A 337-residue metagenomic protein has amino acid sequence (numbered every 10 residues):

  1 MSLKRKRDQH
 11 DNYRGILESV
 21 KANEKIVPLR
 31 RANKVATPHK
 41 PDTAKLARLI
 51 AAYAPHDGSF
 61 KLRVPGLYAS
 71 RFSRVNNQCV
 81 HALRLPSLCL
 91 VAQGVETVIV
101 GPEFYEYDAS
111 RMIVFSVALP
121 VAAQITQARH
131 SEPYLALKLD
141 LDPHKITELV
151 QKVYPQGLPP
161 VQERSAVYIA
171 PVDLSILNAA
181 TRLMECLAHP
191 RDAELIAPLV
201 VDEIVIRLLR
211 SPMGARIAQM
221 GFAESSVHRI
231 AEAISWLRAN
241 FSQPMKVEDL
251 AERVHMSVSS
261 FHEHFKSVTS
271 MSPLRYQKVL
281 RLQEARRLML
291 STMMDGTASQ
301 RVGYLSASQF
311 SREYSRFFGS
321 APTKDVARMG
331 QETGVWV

Functional and structural regions predicted by a protein language model:
S2-R63, S70, N77-Q78, P160-R164: A short, N-terminal "cap"/entry segment at the start of jelly-roll beta-barrel domains of the cupin/DSBH fold
P28-L46, I146-E203, R207, A233-S235: Amphipathic alpha-helical segments enriched in hydrophobic/aromatic residues interleaved with Lys/Arg
F60-L158: N-terminal regulatory/effector-sensing and dimerization cores that precede helix-turn-helix DNA-binding domains
T97, P244, T292-M293: Residue at a beta-strand N-cap/secondary-structure junction
V172-S175, A179, V200, F222-A233 (+2 more regions): N-terminal positioning helix adjacent to the helix-turn-helix/winged-helix DNA-binding module
E203, R207-M213, M220-F222, R238-N240 (+2 more regions): Basic/polar phosphate-binding segments, predominantly the helix-turn-helix DNA-binding elements of transcriptional
W236-N240, R287-S291: Short alpha-helical segment immediately N-terminal to, or the first helix within, an HTH/HTH-like DNA-binding domain
R286, E332-V337: Intrinsically disordered, low-complexity basic tails/linkers immediately adjacent to helix-turn-helix/homeobox/MYB/SANT
